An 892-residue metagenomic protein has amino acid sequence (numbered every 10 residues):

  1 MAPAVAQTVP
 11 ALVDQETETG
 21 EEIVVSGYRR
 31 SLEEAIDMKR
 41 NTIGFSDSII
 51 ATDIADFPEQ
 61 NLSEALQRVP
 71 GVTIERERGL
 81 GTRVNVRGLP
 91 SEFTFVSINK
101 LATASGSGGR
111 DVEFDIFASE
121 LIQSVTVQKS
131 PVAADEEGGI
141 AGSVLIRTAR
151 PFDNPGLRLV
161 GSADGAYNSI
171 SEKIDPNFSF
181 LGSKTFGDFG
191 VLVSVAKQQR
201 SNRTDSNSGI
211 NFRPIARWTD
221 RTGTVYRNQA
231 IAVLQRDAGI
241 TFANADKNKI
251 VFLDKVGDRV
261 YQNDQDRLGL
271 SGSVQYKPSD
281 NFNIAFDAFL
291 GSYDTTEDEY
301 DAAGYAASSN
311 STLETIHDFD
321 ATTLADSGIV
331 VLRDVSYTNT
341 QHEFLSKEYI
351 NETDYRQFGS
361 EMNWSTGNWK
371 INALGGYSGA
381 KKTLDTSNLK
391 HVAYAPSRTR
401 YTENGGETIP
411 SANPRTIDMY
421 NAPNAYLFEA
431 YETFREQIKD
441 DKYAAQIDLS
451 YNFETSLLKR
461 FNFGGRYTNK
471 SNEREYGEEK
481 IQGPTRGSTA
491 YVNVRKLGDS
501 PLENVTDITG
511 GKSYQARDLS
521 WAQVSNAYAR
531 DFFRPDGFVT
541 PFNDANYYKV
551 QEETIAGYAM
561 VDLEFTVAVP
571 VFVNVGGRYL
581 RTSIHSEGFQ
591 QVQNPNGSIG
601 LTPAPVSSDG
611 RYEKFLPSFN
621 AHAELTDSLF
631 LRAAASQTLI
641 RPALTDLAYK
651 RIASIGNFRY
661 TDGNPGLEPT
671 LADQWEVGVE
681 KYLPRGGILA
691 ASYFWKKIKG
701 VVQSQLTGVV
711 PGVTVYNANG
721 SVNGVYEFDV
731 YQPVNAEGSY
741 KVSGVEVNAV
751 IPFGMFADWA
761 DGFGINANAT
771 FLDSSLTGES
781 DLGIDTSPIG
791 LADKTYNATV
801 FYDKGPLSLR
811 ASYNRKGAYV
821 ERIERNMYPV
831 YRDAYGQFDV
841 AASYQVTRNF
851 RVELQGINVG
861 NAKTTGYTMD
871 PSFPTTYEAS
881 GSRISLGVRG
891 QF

Functional and structural regions predicted by a protein language model:
V24-F57, R83, S91-T94, L101-T103: N-terminal periplasmic "start-of-domain" segments of outer-membrane beta-barrel proteins
S63-A102, K129: Extracytoplasmic beta-strand/coil segments of soluble accessory domains associated with Gram-negative outer-membrane
L101-K129: Short acidic/polar hinge/loop motifs at secondary-structure boundaries that mediate gating or recognition
D135, P151-L157, G187-F189, N281 (+8 more regions): Short loop/turn motifs that connect adjacent beta-strands in outer-membrane beta-barrel proteins
S171-S311, L324-A325, T353-S360, P617-N620: Transmembrane beta-barrel wall of Gram-negative outer-membrane proteins
S346-Y349, T353-Y355, N546-E552, G610 (+5 more regions): Outer-membrane beta-barrel signature, preferentially recognizing the C-terminal barrel domain of Gram-negative
F694-K697, Q705-T707, T714-I823, G860: Gram-negative outer-membrane beta-barrel transporters
K699, R815-R822, S843-F892: C-terminal beta-signal and adjacent terminal beta-strands/loops of Gram-negative outer-membrane beta-barrel proteins
